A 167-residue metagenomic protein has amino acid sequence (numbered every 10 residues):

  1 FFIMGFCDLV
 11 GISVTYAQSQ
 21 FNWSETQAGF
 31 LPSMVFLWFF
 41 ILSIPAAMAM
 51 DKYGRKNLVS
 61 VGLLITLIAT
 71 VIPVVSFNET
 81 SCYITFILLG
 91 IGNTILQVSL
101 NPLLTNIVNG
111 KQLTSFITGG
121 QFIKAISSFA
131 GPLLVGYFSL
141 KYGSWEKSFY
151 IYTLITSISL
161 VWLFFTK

Functional and structural regions predicted by a protein language model:
F1-E25, N101: Extracytoplasmic
F1-M4, N78-G90: Helical-face signature of the major facilitator-like transporter fold
D8, F36-I44, F129: Residue-level signature of mid-helix packing/kink "hotspots" within the transmembrane helices of 12-pass Major
W23-P32, I117: Juxtamembrane helix-start elements in MFS-like secondary transporters
I41-T80: Conserved MFS/SLC helix-loop-helix module at the cytosolic interface between two early adjacent transmembrane helices
L63, L67-T70, T85-F86, T156-L160: A generic transmembrane-helix signature of 12-TM secondary carrier transporters
T85-F122: Cytoplasmic helix-loop-helix junction between adjacent transmembrane helices in 12-TM secondary transporters
F116-K167: Helix-loop-helix hairpin linking two adjacent transmembrane segments in secondary transporters
